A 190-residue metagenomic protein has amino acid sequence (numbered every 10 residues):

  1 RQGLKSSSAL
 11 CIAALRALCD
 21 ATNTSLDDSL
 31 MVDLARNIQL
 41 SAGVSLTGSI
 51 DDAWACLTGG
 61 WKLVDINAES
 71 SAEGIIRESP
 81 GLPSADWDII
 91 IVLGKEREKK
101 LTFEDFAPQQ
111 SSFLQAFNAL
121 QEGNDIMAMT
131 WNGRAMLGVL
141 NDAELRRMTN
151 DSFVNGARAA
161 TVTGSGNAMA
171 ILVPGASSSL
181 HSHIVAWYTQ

Functional and structural regions predicted by a protein language model:
R1: Active-site cofactor/substrate anionic-group-binding motifs, chiefly glycine- and Lys/Arg-rich phosphate-binding loops
L4-D28, L57-G59: DPxDG-like acidic metal-binding loop motif
D28-F153, L172-T189: ATP-dependent small-molecule kinase catalytic core of the GHMP/sugar-kinase superfamily and closely related
M31, G164-S165: Proline- and acidic/polar-enriched loop/turn elements at helix boundaries
A159-T163: Short beta-strand
N167-M169: Conserved glycine-rich beta-strand-loop-beta hairpin in the small C-terminal domain of fold type I
